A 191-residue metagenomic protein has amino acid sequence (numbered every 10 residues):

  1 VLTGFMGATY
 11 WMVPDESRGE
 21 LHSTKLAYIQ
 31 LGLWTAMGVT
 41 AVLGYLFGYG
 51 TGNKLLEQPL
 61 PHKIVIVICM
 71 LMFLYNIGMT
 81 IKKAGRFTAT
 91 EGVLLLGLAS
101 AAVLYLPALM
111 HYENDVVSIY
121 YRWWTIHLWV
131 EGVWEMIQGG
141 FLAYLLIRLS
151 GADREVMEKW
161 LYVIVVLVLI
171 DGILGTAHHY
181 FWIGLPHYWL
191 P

Functional and structural regions predicted by a protein language model:
V1-E16, T24-G48, L60-T80, G92-H111 (+2 more regions): Hydrophobic cores of alpha-helical transmembrane segments in multi-pass integral membrane proteins
L21-H22, R154: Solvent-exposed interhelical
G52-H62, T88-A89, V117-L128, G184-P191: Non-cytosolic membrane-interface motifs at loop->transmembrane helix junctions
I81-F87, E113: Juxtamembrane/interface segments at transmembrane-helix termini
G85-T90, R154-M157: Short, glycine/acidic-rich hinge or "gate" loops at secondary-structure transitions that mediate conformational
H111-V117: Residue-level signal for the start and early helices of compact helical domains
I119-Y120, A152-E155: Generic recognition of flexible, low-complexity loop/linker segments
